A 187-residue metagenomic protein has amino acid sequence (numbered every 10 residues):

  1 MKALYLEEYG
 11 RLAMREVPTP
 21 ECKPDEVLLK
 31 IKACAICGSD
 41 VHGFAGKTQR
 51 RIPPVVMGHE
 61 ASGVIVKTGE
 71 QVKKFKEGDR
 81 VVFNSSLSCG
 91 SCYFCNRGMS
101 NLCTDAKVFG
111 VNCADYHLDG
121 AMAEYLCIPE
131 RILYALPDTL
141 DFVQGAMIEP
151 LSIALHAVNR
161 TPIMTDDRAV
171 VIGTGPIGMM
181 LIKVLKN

Functional and structural regions predicted by a protein language model:
E7, P18-T19, I52-G58, C113-L118 (+1 more regions): Short Gly/Pro-enriched turn/cap motifs at secondary-structure boundaries
P20-C34, T48-N96, P137-T139: Glycine-rich beta-strand-centered segment in the early N-terminal region that forms part of a ligand/cofactor-binding
C37, K74, N84-Y134: Cysteine-cluster motifs in flexible loop/terminal segments that predominantly coordinate metals
S39-A45: Cytochrome P450 core scaffold surrounding the K-helix E-X-X-R motif and the conserved "meander" helix-loop region
I132-F142: Glycine/charged-rich beta-loop-alpha catalytic/anionic-binding loops adjacent to active sites
L140-N187: Mid-domain Rossmann-like dinucleotide-binding core that forms the NAD(H)/NADP(H) cofactor-binding site
